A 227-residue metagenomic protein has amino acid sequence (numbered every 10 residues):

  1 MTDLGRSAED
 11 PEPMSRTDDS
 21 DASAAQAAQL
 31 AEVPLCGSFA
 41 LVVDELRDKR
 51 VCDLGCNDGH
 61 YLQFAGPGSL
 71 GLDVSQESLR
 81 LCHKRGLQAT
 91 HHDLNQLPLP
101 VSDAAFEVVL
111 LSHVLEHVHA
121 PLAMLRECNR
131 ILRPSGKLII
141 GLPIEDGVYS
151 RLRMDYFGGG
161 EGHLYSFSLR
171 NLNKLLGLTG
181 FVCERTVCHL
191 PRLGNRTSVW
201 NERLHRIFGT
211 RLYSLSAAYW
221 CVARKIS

Functional and structural regions predicted by a protein language model:
M1-S102, V108-L110, L125, T186-H189 (+3 more regions): Conserved N-terminal segment of class I S-adenosyl-L-methionine
D3, A28-Q29, H119-E127, K137-S227: S-adenosyl-L-methionine-dependent methyltransferase catalytic module, highlighting the catalytic core
V42, L46-D73, L115-E116, C128-G136 (+6 more regions): Long, low-complexity, intrinsically disordered polar/charged segments
Q96, L111-V114, G162, V182: Short, flexible active-site loop motifs that bind/organize anionic cofactors or intermediates
E107-H119: A short SAM/SAH-binding and catalytic strip from SAM-dependent methyltransferases
